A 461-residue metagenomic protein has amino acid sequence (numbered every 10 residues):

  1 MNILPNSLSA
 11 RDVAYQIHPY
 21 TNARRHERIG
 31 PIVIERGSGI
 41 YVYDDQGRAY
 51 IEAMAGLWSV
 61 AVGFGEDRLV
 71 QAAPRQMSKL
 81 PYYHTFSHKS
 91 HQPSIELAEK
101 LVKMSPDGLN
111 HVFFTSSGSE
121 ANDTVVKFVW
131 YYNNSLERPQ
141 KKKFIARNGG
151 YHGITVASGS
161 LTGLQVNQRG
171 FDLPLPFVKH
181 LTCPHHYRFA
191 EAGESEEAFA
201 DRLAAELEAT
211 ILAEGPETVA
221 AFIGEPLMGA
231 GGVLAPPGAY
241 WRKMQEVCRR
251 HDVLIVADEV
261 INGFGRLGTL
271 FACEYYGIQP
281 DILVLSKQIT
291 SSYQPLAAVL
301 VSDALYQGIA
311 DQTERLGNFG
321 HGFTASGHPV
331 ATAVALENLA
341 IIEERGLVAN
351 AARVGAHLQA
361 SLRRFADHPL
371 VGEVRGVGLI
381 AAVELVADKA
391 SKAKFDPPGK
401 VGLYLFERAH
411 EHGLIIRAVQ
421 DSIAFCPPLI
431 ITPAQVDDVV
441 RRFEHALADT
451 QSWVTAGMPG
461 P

Functional and structural regions predicted by a protein language model:
N2-P461: Conserved N-terminal phosphate-binding loop of PLP-dependent enzymes in the Aspartate aminotransferase
